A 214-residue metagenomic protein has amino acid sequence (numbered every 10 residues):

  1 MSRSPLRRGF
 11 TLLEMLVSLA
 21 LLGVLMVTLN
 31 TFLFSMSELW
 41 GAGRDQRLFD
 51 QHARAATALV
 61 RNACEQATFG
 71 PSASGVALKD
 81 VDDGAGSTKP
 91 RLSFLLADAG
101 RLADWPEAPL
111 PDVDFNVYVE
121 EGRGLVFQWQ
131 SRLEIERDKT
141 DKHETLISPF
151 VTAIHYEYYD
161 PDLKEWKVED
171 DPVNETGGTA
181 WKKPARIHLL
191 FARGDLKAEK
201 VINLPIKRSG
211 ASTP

Functional and structural regions predicted by a protein language model:
M1-F10: N-terminal leader/signal peptides at the extreme start of proteins
P5, A42, Q46-F49, T140 (+1 more regions): Alpha-helix initiation/capping motif
F10-R61, E65: Aliphatic-rich helix starts adjacent to a transmembrane/signal segment
C64-S93: Short, glycine/small-hydrophobic-rich surface segments
G86-K167: Type IV pilin-like appendage domain
T152-P214: Short linear sequence signals and composition-biased patches located at protein termini or domain-edge surfaces
